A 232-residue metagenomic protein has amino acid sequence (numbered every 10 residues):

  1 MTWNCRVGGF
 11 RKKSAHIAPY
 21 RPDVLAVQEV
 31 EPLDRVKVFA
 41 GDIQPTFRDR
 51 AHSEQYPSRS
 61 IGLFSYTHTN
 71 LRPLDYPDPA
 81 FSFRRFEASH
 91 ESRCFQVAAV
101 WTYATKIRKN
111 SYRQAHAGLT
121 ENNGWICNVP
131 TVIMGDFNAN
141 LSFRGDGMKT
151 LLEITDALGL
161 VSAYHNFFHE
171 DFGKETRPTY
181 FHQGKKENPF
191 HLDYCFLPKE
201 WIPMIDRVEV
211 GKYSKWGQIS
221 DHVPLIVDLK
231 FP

Functional and structural regions predicted by a protein language model:
T2-C5, K13-V36, V97, T120-G145 (+4 more regions): Active-site beta-strand/loop signature of hydrolases that rely on acidic residues for catalysis
R6-G8, E31-L33, T69, T102-T105 (+4 more regions): Short, solvent-exposed loop/turn segments at secondary-structure junctions
V24, Q28-A104: Structured beta-strand-rich core segments of catalytic domains in phosphoester-bond hydrolases
G41-T67, F143-P203, Y213-G217: Active site of divalent-metal-dependent phosphoester/diester hydrolases
S65-T67, F86-R93, P198-K199, S220 (+1 more regions): Active-site beta-strand termini and strand-to-loop segments that position acidic
P73-L74, A98-R113, F137-L141: Surface-exposed cleft-lining segments at the edges of enzyme active sites
R85-E91, G118-C127: Short amphipathic alpha-helices and their capping/turn segments at secondary-structure boundaries
Y112-T120, G145-L152: Charged helix-capping and loop-helix junction motifs
